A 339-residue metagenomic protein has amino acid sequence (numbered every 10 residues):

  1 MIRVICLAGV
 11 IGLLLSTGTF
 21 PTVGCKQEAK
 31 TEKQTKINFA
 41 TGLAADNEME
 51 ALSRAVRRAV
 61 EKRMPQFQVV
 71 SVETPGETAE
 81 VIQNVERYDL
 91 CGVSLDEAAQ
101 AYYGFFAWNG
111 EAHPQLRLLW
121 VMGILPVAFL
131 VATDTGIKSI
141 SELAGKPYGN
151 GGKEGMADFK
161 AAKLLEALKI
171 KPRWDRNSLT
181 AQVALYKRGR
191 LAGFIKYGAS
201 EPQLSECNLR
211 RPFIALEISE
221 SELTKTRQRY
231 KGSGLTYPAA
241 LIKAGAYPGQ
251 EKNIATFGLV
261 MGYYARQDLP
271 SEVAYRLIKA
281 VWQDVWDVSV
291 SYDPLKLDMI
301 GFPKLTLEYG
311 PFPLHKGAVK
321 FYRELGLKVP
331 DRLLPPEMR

Functional and structural regions predicted by a protein language model:
I5-T19: Bacterial N-terminal signal peptides
Q34, M64, G76, V85 (+5 more regions): Extracytoplasmic
Q34-Q68, V72, L125-R188, A199 (+3 more regions): Bilobed "Venus flytrap"/periplasmic-binding protein-like clamshell domains and structurally analogous long
S71-E86, A181-Q182: Acidic helix-start/capping segments at beta-turn-to-alpha-helix junctions
R87-I124, E201-P202: Acidic, polar ligand-binding/catalytic clefts
L95-E97, F105-A107, T135, K171-L269: Pocket-lining segment of extracytoplasmic ligand-binding domains
R188, G198-A215, R227-K231, V260 (+1 more regions): An extracytoplasmic/periplasmic, membrane-proximal ligand-sensing/linker region
